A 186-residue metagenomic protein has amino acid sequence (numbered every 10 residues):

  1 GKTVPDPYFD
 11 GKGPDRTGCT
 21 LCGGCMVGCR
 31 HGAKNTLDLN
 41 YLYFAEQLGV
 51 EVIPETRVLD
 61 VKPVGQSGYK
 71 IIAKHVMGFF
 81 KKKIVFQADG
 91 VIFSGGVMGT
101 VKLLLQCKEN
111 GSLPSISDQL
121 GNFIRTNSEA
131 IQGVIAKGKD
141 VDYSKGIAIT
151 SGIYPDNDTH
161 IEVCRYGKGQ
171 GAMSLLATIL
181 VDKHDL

Functional and structural regions predicted by a protein language model:
G1-G23, V64-G65, Y69-K74, K83 (+3 more regions): FAD-dependent oxidoreductase catalytic-site/capping-region signature
G1-V58: Conserved redox-cofactor binding core of oxidoreductases
T20, M26, D38, P114 (+4 more regions): Generic, ordered loop/turn and secondary-structure boundary motif
H31, L39, Q47, T56 (+2 more regions): Glycine-rich loop(s) and the adjacent beta-strand/alpha-helix scaffold that form part
